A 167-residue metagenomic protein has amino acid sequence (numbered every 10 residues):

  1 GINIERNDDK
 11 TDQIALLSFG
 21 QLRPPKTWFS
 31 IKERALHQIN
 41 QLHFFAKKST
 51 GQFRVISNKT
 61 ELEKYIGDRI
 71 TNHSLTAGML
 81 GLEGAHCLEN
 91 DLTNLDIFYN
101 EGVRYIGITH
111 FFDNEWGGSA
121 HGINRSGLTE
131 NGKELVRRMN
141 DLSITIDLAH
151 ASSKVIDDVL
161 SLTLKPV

Functional and structural regions predicted by a protein language model:
G1-R125: N-terminal hydrophobic targeting/anchoring segments and the immediately downstream early-domain regions of hydrolases
N90-N100, R104, H121-V167: Histidine/acidic residue-rich metal-binding segments in metalloenzymes
